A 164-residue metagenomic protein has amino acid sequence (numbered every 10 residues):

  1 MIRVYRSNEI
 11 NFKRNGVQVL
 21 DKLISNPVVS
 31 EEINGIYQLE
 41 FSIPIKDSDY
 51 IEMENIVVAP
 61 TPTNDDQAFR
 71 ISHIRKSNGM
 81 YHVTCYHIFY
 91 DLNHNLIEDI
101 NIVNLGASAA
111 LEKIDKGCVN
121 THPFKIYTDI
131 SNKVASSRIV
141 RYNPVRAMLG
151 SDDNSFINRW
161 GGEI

Functional and structural regions predicted by a protein language model:
M1-N104, N154-E163: Assembly/oligomerization scaffold segments
Y86-I164: Charged- and aromatic-enriched interaction segments used to assemble and dock large macromolecular complexes
